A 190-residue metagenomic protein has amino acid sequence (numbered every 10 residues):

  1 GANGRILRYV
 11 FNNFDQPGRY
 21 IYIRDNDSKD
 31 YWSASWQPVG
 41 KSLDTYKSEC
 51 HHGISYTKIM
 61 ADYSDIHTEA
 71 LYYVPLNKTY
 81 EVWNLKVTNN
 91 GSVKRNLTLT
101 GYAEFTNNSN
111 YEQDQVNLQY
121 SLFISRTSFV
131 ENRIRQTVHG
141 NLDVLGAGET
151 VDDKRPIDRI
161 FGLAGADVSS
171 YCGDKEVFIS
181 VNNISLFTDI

Functional and structural regions predicted by a protein language model:
G1-I190: Anionic coordination/interaction segments
